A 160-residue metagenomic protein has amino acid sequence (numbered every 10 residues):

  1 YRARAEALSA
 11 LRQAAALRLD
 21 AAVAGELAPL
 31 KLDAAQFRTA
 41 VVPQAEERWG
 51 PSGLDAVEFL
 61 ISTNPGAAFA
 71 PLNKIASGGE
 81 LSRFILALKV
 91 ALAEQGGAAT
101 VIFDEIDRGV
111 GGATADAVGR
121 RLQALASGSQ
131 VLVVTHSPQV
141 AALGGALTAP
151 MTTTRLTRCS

Functional and structural regions predicted by a protein language model:
Y1-I102, A113, A124-S129, T157-S160: Conserved NTPase motor "head" modules and their coupling/switch loops across ABC/AAA+ ATPases, GTPases, and GHKL ATPases
I102-F103, T135: Short, conserved beta-strand edge motifs with alternating hydrophobic and charged residues
A113-S160: C-terminal lobe/lid and adjacent interdomain/linker elements of RecA-like ASCE P-loop ATPase modules
